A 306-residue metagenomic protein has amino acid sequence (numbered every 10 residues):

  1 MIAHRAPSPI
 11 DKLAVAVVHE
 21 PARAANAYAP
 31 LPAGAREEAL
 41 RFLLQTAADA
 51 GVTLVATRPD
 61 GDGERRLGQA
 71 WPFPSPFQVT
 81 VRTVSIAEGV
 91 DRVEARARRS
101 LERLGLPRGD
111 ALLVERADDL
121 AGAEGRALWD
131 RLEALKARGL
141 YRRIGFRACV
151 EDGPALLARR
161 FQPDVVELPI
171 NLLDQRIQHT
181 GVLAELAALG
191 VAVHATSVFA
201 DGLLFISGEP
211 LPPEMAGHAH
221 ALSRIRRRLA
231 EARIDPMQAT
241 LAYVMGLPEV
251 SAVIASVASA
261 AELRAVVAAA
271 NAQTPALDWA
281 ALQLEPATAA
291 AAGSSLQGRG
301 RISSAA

Functional and structural regions predicted by a protein language model:
M1-F77: N-terminal binding-site loop/beta-alpha segment at the start of enzyme catalytic domains that lines or forms
R5-P9, L67-Q78, R98-P107, L157-F161 (+1 more regions): Acidic (Asp/Glu)-rich catalytic clusters
P9, R36, A117-L296, G300-A306: Beta/alpha (TIM)-barrel catalytic core signal, keyed to glycine-rich beta->alpha loops juxtaposed to Asp/Glu that bind
H19-E38, R82-D91, R116, A121 (+1 more regions): Active-site mouth loops of central-metabolism enzymes
L31-A47, G89-G105, A148-L157, M237-T240: Short, acidic/polar
L54-R66, I86-D91, D119-A123, L172-Q178: Acidic-and-aromatic substrate-binding clefts and catalytic sites of carbohydrate-active enzymes
E64-R82, D130-G139: Alpha-helix-loop-beta-strand connector modules within alpha/beta enzyme cores
L101-L120: Active-site groove signature of glycoside hydrolases
